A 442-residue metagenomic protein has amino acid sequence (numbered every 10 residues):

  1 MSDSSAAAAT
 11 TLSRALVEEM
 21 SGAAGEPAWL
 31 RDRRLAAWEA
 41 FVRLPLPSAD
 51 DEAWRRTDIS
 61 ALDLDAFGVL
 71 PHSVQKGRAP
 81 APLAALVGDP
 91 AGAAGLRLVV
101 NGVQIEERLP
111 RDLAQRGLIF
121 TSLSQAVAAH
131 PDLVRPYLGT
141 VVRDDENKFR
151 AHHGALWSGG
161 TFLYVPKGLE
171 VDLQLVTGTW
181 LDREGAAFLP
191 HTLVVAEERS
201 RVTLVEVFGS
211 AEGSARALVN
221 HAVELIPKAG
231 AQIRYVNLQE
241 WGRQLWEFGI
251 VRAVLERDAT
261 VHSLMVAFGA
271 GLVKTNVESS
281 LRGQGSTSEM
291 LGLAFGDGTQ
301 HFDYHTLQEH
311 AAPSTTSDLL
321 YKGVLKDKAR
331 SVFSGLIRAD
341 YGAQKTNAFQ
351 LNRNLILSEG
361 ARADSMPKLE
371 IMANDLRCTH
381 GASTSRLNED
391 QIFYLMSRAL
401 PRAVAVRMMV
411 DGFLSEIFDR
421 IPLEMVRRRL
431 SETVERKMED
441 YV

Functional and structural regions predicted by a protein language model:
S2-A151, V176, L320, L325: N-terminal amphipathic, basic helical "cap/leader" segment at the start of enzyme domains
P27, A40-R43, A91-G92, F349-Q350 (+3 more regions): Generic hydrophobic-segment detector
R111-D112, R116-L400, L414, F418-V442: Conserved beta-strand/loop scaffold segments within soluble protein domains that form the structured core and edges
D411: Short, conserved phosphate-binding/catalytic loop or strand-edge motifs used in phosphoryl-/nucleotidyl-transfer
